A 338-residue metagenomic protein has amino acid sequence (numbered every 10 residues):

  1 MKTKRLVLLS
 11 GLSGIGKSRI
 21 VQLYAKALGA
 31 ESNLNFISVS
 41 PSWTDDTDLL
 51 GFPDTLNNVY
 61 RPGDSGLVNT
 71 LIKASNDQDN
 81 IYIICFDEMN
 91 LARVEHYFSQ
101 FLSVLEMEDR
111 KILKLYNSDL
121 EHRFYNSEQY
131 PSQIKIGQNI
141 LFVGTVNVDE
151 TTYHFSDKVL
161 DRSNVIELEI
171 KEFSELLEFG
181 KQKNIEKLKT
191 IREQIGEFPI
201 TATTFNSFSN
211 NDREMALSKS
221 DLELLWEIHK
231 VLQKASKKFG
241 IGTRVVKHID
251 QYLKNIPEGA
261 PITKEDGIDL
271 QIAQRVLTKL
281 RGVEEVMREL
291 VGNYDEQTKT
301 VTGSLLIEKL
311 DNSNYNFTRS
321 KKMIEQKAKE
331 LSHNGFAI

Functional and structural regions predicted by a protein language model:
M1-I338: C-terminal regulatory/interaction module of P-loop NTP-utilizing enzymes
